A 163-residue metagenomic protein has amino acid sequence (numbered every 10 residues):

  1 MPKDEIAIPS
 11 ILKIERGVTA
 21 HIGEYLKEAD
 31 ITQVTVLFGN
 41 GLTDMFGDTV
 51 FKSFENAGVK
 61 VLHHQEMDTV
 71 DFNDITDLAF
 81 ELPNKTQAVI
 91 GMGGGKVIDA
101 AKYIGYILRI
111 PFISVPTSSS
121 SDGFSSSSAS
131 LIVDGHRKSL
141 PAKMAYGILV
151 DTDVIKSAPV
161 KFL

Functional and structural regions predicted by a protein language model:
M1-A88: ATP/NTP phosphate-donor binding region
T19, T43, V97-D99, S120-S121 (+1 more regions): Short, electropositive, low-hydrophobicity segments enriched in small/polar residues
E28, V50-E55, Y106-I107, A129 (+1 more regions): Short, solvent-exposed amphipathic alpha-helical segments in soluble enzyme and RNA/protein-processing domains
L42-T43, T69-V70, K96, S119 (+1 more regions): Glycine-/small-residue-rich active-site loops that bind phosphorylated ligands and cofactors
F46-D48, A100-K102, F124-S125, P159: Short glycine-/acidic-enriched loop or helix-start segments at secondary-structure transitions that form or flank
L82-S119: A short, small-residue-rich loop immediately preceding and capping a beta-strand
I107-L163: A glycine/threonine-rich phosphate-anchoring loop and its flanking beta-alpha core in nucleotide/phosphate-binding
